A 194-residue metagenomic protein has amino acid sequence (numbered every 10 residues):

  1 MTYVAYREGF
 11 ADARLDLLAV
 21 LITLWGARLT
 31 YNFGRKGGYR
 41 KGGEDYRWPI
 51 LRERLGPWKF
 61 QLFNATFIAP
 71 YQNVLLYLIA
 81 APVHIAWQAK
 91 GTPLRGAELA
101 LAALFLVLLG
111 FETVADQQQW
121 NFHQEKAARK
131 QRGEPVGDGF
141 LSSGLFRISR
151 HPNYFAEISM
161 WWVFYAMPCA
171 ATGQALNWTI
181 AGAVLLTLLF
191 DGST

Functional and structural regions predicted by a protein language model:
M1, K41-F67, P135-F146: Juxtamembrane helix-capping/reentrant segments at transmembrane boundaries
Y3-L29, F33, N73-Q118, H123 (+2 more regions): Hydrophobic transmembrane alpha-helices
Y31-E44: Juxtamembrane interfacial secondary-structure elements that flank transmembrane helices in multi-pass membrane proteins
L62, I68-Q72, L78: Voltage-sensing domain
